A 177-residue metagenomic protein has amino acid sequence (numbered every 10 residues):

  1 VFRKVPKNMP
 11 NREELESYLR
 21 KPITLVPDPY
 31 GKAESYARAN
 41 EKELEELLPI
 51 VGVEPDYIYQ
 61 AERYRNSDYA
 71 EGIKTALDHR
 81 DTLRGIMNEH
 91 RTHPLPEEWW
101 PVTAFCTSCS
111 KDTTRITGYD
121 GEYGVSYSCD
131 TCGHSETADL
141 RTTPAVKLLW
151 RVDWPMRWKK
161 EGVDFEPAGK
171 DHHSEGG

Functional and structural regions predicted by a protein language model:
V1-R84, P94: N-terminal Rossmann-like or analogous alpha/beta NTP/dinucleotide-binding catalytic cores that position adenine
T82, R91-G177: Alpha-helical recognition segments enriched in aromatics with Gly/Pro capping that present substrate-recognition
